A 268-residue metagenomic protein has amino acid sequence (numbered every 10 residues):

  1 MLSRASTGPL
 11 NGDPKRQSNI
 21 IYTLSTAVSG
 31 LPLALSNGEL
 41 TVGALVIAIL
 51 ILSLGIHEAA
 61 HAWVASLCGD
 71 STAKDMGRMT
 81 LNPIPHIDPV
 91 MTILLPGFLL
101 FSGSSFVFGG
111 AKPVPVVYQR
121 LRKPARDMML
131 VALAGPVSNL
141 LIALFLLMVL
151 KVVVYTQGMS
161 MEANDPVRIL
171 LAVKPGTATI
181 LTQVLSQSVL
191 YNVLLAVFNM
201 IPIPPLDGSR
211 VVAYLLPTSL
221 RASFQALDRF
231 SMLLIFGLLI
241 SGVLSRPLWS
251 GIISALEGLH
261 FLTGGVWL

Functional and structural regions predicted by a protein language model:
L2-L268: Hydrophobic transmembrane alpha-helices and their immediate loop junctions in multi-pass integral membrane proteins
